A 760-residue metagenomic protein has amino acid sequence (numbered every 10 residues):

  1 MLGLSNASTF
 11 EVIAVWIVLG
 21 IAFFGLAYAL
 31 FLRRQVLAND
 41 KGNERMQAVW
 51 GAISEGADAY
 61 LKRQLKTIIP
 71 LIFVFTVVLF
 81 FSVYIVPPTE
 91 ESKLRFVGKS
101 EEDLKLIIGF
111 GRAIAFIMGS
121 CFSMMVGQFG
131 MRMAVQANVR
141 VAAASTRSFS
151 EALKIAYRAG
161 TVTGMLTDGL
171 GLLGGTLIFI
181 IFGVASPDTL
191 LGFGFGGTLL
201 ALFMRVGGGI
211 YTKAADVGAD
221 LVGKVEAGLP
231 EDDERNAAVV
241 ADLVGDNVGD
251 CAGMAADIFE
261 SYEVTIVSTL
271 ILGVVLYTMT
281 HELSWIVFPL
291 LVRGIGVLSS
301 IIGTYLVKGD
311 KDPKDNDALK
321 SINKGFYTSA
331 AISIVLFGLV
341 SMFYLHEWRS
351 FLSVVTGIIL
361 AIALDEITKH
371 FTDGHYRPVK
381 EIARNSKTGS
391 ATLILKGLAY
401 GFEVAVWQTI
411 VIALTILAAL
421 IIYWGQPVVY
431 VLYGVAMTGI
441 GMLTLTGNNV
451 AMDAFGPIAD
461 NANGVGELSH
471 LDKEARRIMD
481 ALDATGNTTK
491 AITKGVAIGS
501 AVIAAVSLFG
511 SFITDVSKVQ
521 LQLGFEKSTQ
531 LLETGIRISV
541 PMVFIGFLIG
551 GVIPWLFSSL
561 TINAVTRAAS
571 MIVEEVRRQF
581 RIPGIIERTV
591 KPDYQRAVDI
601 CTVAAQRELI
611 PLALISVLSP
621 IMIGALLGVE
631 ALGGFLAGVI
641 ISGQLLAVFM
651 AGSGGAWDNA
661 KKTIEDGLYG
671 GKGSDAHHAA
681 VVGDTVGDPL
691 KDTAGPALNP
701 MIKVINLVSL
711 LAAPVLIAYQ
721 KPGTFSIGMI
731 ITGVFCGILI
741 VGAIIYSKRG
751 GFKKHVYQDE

Functional and structural regions predicted by a protein language model:
L2-E760: Hydrophobic packing and interface segments
